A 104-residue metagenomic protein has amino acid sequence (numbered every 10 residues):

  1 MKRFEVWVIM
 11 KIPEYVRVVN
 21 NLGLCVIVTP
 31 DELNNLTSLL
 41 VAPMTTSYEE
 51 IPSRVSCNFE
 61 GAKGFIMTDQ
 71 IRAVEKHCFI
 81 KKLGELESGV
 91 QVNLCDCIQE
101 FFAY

Functional and structural regions predicted by a protein language model:
M1-Y104: Conserved functional hotspots at enzyme active or ligand-binding sites that engage polyanionic ligands
